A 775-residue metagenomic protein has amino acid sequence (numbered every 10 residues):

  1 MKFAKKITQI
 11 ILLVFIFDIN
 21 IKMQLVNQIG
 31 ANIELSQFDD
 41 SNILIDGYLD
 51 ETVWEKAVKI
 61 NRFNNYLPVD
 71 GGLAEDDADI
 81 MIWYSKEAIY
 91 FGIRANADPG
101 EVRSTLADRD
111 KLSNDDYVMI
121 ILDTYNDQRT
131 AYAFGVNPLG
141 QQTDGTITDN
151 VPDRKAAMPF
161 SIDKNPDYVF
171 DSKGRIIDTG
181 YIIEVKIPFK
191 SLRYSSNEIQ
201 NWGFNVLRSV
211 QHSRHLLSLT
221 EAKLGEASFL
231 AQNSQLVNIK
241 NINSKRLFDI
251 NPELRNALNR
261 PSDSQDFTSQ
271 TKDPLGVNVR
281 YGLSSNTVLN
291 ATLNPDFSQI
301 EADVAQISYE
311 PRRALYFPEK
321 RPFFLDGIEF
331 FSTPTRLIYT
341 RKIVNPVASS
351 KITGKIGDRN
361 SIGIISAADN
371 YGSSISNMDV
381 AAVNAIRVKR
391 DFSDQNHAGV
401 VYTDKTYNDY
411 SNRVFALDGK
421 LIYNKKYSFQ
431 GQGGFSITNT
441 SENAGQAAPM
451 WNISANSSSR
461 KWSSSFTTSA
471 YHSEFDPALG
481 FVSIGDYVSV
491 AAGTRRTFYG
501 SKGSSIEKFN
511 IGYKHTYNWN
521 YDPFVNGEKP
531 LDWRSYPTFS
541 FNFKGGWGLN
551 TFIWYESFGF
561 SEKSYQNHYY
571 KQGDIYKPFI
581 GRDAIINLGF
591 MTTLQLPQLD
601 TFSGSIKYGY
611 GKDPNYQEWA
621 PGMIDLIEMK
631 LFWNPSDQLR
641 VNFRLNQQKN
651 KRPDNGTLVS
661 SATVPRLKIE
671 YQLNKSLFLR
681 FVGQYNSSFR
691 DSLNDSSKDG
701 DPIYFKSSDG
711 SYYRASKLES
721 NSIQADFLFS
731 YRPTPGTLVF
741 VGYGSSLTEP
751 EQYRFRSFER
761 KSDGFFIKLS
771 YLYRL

Functional and structural regions predicted by a protein language model:
M1-T8: Bacterial N-terminal signal peptides that target proteins for export
Q9-D18: Bacterial N-terminal signal peptides
M23-R390, G399, D409: Structural preference for beta-rich elements and adjacent junctions enriched in aromatics
E87-I89, T130, Y181, E198-W202 (+15 more regions): Outer-envelope beta-barrel architecture signal
V151, E221, A305-E310, L417 (+4 more regions): Short secondary-structure boundary/capping segments
N243-L289, A382-T438, G503, K508-G512 (+3 more regions): Surface-exposed extracellular loop regions of Gram-negative outer-membrane beta-barrel proteins
D266-F267, P311, T340-I343, S374-D379 (+8 more regions): Alpha-helix capping and helix-loop boundary segments enriched in small/acidic/polar residues
N345, G434-L775: Exposed, low-structure sequence patches enriched in small/polar residues
